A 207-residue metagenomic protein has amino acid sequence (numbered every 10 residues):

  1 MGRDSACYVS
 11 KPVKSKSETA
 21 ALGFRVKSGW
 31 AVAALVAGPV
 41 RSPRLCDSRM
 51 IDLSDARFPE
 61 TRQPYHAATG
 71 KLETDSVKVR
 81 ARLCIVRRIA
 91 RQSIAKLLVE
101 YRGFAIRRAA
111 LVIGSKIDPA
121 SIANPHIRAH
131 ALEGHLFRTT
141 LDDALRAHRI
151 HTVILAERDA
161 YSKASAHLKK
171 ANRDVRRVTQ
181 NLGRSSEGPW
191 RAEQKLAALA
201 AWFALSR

Functional and structural regions predicted by a protein language model:
G2-R3, C7-R207: Phosphate- and other anionic-substrate recognition elements at nucleic-acid/protein interfaces
